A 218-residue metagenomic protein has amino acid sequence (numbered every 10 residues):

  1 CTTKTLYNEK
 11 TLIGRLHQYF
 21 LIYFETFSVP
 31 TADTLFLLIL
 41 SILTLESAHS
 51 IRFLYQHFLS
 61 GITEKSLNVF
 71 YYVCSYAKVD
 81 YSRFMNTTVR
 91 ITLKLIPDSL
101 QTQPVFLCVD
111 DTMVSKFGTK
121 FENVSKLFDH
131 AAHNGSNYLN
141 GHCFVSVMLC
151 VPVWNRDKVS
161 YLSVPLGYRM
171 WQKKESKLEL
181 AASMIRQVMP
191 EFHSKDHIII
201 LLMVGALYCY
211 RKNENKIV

Functional and structural regions predicted by a protein language model:
C1-V218: Conserved, well-structured functional cores that handle cations and Mg-NTP chemistry
